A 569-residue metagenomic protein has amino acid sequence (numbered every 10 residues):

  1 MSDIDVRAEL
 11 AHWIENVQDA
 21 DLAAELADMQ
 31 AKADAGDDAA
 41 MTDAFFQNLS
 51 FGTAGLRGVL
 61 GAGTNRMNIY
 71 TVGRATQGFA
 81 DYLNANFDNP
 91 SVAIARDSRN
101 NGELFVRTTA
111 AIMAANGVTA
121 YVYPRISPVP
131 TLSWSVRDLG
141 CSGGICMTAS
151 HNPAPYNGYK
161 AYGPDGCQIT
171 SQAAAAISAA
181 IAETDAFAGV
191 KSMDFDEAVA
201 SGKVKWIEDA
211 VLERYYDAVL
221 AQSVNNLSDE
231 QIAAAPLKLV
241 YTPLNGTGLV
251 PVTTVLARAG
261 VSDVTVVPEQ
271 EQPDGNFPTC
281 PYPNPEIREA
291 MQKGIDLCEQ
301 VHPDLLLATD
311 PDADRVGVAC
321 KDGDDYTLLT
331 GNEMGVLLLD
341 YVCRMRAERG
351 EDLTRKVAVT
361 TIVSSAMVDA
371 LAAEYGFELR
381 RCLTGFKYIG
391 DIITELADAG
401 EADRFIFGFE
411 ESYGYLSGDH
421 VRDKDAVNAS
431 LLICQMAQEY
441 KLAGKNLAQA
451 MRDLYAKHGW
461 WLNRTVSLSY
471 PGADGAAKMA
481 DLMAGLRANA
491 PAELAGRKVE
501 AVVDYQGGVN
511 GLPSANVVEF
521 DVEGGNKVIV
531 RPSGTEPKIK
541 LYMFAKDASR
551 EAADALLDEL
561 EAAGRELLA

Functional and structural regions predicted by a protein language model:
D3-I4, A8-T109, N116, A198-V199 (+2 more regions): An N-terminal, well-structured beta->alpha segment
W13-A24, D38-L49, N157-Q292, L297: Gly/Ser/Thr-enriched, mixed-charge loops and adjacent short helices that form phosphate/oxyanion-binding elements
F45-N65, A149-N152, P243-V255, P311 (+3 more regions): Conserved phosphate/anionic-ligand binding catalytic regions in large, soluble enzymes, centered on
A93-Y156, R258-V318: N-terminal small/polar loop signature for handling phosphorylated ligands or for N-terminal nucleophile
T131-V190, P311, D322, E411: Active-site phosphate-binding/coordination module
D165-S192, N332-R355, T360-L371, A426: Glycine-rich phosphate-binding loop plus the immediately following alpha-helix
E299, P303-L305, T309, D325 (+4 more regions): Phosphate-binding and adjacent anionic-ligand microenvironments
